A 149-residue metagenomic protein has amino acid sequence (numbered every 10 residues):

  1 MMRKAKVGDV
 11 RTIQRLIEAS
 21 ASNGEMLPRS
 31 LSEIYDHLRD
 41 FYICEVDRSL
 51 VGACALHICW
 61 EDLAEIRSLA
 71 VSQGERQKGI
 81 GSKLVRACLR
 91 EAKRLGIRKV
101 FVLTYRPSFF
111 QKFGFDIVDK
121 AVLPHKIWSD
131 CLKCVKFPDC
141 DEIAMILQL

Functional and structural regions predicted by a protein language model:
M1, R94-V100: Short active-site oxyanion
M1-P28, E45, E142-Q148: Short amphipathic alpha-helix that is part of the acyltransferase structural core
E33-D47, P138-D141: A short helix-loop-beta-strand connector motif used in the catalytic cores of GNAT acetyltransferases and, in some
I43, S49-I58, D62-A70: Conserved beta-strand in the GNAT
L69-R76, Y105-R106: A short, internal acetyl-CoA/4′-phosphopantetheine-binding micro-motif in the GNAT/acyltransferase core
Q77-R90, V102: Conserved acetyl-CoA-binding loop-helix of GNAT-fold acetyltransferases
R98, T104-D130: Conserved active-site alpha-helix within GNAT-family acetyltransferase domains
L123-L149: C-terminal "cap" of GNAT-fold acetyltransferases
